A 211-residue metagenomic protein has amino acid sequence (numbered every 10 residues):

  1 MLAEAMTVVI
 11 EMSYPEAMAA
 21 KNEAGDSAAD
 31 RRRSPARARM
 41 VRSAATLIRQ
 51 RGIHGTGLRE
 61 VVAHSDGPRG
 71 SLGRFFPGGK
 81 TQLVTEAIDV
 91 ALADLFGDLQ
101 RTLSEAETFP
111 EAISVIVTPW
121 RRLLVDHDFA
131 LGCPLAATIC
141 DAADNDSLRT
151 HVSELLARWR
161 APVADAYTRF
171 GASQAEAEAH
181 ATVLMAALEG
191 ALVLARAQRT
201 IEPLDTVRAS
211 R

Functional and structural regions predicted by a protein language model:
M1-P35: N-terminal intrinsically disordered/low-complexity leader segments
R39, S43, L47-E86: Helix-turn-helix
H54-G55, G171-E176: Short, charged helix-capping/linker segments at alpha-helix termini
I88-D94: Short, basic, alpha-helical segments at the C-terminal edge of helix-turn-helix-like DNA-binding modules
F96, S114-V115, A130, N145-G171 (+2 more regions): Amphipathic alpha-helical packing segments from all-alpha helical-bundle domains
Q100-A130, H180-L184: Hydrophobic alpha-helical connector segments
L123, D141-D144, M185-P203: Amphipathic C-terminal alpha-helical segment
